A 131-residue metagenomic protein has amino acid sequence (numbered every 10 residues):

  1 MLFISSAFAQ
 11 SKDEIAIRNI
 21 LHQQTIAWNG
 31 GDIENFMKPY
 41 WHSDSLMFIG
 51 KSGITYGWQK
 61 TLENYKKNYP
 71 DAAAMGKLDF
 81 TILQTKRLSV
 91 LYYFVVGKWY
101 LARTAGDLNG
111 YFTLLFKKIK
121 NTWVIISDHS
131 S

Functional and structural regions predicted by a protein language model:
L2-P39: Short, low-complexity N-terminal intrinsically disordered segments enriched in polar/charged residues
Q24, F36-M37, S45-L46, T61 (+2 more regions): Hydrophobic pocket/interface hotspot
H42, L88-S89, I119: Structural motif
S45-Y56, P70-A73: A short gly/proline-enriched turn/hairpin at secondary-structure junctions
S52, Q84, K98-W99, L114 (+1 more regions): A mature extracytoplasmic/lumenal domain signature
K60-A105: Surface-exposed, charged secondary-structure patches
N109-S131: Short beta-strand edge/turn micro-motifs at domain boundaries
